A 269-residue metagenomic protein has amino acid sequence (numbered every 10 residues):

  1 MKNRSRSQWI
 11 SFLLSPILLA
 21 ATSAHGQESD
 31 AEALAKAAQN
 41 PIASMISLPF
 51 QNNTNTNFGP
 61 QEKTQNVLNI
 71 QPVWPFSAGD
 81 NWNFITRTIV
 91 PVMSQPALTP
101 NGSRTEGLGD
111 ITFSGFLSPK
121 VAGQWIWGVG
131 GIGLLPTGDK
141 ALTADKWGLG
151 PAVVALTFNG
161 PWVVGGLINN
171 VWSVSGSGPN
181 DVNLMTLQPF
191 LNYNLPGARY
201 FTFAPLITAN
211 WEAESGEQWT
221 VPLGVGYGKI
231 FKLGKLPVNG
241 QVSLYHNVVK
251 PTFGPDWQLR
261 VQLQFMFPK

Functional and structural regions predicted by a protein language model:
M1-K2, G228: Generic cytosolic/nucleocytoplasmic N-terminal low-complexity/intrinsically disordered segments
K2-L13: Bacterial N-terminal signal peptides that target proteins for export
S7, S23-H25: Cys/His-rich metal-coordination motifs, chiefly Zn-binding "fingers/knuckles"
S11-A21: Bacterial N-terminal signal peptides
G26-K269: Transmembrane beta-barrel domains of Gram-negative outer membranes and organellar outer membranes
